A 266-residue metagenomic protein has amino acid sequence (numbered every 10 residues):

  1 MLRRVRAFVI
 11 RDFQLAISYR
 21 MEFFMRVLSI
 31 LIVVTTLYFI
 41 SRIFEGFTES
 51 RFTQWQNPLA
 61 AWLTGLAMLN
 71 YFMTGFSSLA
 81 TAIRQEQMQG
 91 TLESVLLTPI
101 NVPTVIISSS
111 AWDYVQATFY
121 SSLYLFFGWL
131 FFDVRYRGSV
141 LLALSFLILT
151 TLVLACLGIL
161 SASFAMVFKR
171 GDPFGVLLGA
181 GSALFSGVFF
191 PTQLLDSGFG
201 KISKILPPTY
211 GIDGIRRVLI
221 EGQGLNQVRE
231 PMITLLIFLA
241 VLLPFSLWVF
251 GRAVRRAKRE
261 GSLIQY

Functional and structural regions predicted by a protein language model:
M1-Y266: Hydrophobic transmembrane alpha-helices and immediately adjacent juxtamembrane helices of multi-pass inner-membrane
